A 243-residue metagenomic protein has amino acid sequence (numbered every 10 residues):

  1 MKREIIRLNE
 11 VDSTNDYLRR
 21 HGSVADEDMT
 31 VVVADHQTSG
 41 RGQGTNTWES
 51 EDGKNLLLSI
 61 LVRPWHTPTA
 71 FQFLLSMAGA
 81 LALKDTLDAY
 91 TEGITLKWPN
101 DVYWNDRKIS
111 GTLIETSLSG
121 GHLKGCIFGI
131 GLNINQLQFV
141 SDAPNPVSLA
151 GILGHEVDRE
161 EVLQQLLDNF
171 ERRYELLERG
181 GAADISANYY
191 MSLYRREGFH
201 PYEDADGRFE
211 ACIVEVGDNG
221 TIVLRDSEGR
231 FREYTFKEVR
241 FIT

Functional and structural regions predicted by a protein language model:
M1-A89, F231: N-terminal lobe of the biotin/lipoate ligase/transferase fold
T67-P68, L74-I94, W104-T243: Long, positively charged amphipathic alpha-helical accessory segments at protein N-termini or as interdomain linkers
